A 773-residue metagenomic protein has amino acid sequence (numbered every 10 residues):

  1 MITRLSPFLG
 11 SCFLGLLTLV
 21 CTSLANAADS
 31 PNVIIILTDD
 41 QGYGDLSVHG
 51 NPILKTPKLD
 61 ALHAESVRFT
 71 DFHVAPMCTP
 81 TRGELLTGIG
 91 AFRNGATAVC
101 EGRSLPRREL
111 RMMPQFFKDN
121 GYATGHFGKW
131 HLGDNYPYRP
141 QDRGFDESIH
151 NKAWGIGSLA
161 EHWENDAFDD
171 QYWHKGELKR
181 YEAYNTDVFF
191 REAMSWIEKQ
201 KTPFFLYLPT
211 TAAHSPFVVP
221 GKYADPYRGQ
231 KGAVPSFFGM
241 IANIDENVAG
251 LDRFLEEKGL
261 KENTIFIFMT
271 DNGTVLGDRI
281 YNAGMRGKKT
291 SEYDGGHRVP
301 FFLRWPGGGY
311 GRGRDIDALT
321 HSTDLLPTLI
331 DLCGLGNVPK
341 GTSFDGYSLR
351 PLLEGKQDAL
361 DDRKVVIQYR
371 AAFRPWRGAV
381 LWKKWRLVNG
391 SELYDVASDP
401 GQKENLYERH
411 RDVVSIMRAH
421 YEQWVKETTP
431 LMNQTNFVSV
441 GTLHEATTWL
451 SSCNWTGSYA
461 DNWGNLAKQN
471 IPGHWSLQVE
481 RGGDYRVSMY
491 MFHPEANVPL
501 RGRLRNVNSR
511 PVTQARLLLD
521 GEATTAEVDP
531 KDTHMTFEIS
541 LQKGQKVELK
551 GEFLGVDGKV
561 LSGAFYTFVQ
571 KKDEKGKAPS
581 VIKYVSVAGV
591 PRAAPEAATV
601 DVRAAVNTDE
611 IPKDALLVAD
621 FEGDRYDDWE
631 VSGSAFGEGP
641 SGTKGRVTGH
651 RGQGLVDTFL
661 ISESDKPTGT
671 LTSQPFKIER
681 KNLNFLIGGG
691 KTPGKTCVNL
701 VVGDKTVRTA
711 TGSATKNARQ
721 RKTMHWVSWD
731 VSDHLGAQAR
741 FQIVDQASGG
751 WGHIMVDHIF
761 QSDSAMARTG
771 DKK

Functional and structural regions predicted by a protein language model:
I2, S11-F13, L24-N389, V396-K426 (+4 more regions): Formylglycine-dependent sulfatase
V20-T22: N-terminal signal peptide c-region/cleavage motif recognized by signal peptidases
A27-P31, T38, G42-Y43, R68 (+5 more regions): Long, internal low-complexity/basic segments
N462-V479, E495, H534-E538, L655-L683 (+2 more regions): Short beta-strands within extracellular/lumenal beta-sheet-rich domains
Y485-M489, V547-F553, F621, L683-G689 (+1 more regions): Extracellular beta-strand-rich recognition modules
E522-E538, G703-A739, V744-W751: Extracellular carbohydrate recognition and processing domains and analogous Trp-centered ligand-binding platforms
D557-Q570, A747-D763: Extracellular carbohydrate recognition
D624-T658: Extracellular glycan-recognition surfaces and repeat-rich motifs
